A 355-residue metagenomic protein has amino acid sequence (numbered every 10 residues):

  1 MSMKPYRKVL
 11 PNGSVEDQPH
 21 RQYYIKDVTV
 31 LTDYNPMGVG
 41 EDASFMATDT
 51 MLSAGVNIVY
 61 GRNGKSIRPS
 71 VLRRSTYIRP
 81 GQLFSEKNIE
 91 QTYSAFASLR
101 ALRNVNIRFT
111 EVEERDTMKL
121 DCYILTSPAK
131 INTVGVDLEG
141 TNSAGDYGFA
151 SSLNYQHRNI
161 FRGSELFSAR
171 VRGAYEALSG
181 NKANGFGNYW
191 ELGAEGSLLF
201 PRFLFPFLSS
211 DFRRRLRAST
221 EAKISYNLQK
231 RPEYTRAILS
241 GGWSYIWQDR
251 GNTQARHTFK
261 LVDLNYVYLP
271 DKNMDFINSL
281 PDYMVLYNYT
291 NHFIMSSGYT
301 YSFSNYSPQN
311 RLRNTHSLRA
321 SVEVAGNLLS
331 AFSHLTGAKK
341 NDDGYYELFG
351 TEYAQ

Functional and structural regions predicted by a protein language model:
M1-N142, R172: Periplasmic polypeptide-binding modules associated with outer-membrane biogenesis and secretion
P19, N63-G64, S75, T133 (+1 more regions): Transmembrane beta-strand segments of outer-membrane beta-barrel domains in Gram-negative and organellar OMPs
I25, G145-Y155, Y345-F349: Short, cationic low-complexity segments
K65, P69, S85-I89, G148 (+3 more regions): Generic alpha-helical secondary structure
L99-R103, T126-N132, H157-L166, F205-P206 (+2 more regions): Secondary-structure transition/capping motifs at alpha-helix termini and the adjoining loop/turn into the next element
F109, N132-N142, S151-L153, H157 (+3 more regions): Transmembrane beta-strand segments that form the barrel wall of outer-membrane beta-barrel proteins
E113-D116, S143-D146, F161-G163, P232-E233 (+1 more regions): Short glycine/serine/proline-enriched coil/turn segments at secondary-structure junctions
K119-C122, A150, S296-G298, S317: Short glycine-rich loop/turn motifs
